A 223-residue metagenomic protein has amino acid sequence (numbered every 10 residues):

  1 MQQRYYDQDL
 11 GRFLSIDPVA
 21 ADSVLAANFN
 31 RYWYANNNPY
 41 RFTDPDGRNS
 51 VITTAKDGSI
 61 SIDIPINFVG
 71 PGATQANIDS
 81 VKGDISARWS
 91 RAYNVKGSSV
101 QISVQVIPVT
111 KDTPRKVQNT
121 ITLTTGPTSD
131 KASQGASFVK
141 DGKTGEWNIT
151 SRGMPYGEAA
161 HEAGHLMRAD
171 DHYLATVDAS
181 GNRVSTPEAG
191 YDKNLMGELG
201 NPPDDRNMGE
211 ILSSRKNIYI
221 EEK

Functional and structural regions predicted by a protein language model:
Q2, D112-G153, G181-A189: Catalytic zinc-binding patch centered on the HExxH motif and its immediate surroundings that defines zinc-dependent
Q2-S50: Short turn/helix-capping motifs enriched in Asx and small/polar residues
L10-R12, R48, S59, H165 (+1 more regions): Residue-level signal for well-ordered, solvent-exposed loop/turn and beta-edge residues enriched in charged/polar side
G47, G157, A163-S180: Catalytic Zn2+-binding segment of zinc metalloproteases
S59, D63, V69-I107: Zn2+-dependent metallopeptidase catalytic core
G70-N77, D141-A160: Short pre-active-site segment immediately N-terminal to the catalytic Zn-binding motif
N77, V81, P155-A163, D204-I211: Stable alpha-helical elements in mature extracytoplasmic
K143-M154, T176-K223: Metalloprotease/metallohydrolase-associated module, dominated by Zn2+-dependent proteases
